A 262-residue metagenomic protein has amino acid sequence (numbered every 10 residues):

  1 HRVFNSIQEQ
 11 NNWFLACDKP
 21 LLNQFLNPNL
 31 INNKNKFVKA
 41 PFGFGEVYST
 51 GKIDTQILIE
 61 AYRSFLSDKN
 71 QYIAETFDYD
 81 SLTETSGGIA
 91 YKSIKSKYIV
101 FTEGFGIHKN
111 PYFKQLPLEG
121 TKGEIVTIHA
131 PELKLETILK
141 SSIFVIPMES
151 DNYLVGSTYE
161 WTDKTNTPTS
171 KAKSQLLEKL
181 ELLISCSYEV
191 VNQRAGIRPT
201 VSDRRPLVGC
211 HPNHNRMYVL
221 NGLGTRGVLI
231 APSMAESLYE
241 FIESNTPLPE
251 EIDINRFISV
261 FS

Functional and structural regions predicted by a protein language model:
H1-K69: Flavin (FAD/FMN) cofactor-binding and adjacent substrate-gating region of FAD-dependent oxidoreductase domains
Q8-N11, I107-H108, T162-D163, R226-G227: Short, acidic Gly/Pro/Ser/Thr-rich loop/turn segments
F44-Y98, T102: Helical element adjacent to the flavin cofactor pocket in flavoenzyme catalytic cores
G87-I89, N152-Y153, M217-Y218: Hydrophobic residues embedded in beta-strands of well-ordered beta-sheets
Y98-N215: Active-site substrate-recognition segment that forms the wall of the catalytic cavity or substrate channel
N192-S262: C-terminal catalytic lobe of FAD-dependent flavoproteins
